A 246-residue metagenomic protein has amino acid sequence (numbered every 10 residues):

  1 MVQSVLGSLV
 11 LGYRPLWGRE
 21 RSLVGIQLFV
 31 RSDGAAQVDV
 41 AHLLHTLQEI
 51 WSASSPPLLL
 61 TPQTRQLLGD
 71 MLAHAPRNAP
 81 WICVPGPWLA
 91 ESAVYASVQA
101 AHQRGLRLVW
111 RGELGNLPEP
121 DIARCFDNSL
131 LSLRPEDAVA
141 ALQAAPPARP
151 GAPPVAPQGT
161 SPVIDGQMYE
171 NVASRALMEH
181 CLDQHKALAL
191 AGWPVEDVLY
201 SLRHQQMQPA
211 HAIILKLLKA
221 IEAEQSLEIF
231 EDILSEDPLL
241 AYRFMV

Functional and structural regions predicted by a protein language model:
M1-W81, G86-A100: Bacterial c-di-GMP phosphodiesterase EAL domain
S32, W88, P135, A173 (+1 more regions): Flexible, active-site-proximal loop/turn residues at the rims of small-molecule/cofactor binding pockets and catalytic
A41-H45, A90-L106, P147-A152, F230-L234: Hydrophobic transmembrane alpha-helix bundles
L59-Q63, P80-A90, G105-G115, D127-A138 (+1 more regions): Catalytic beta/alpha-barrel core
D70-A73, A93-A100, P118-A123, A140-A145 (+1 more regions): A short acidic, amphipathic alpha-helical/loop segment
R77-W81, Q103-L108, A123-L130, G159-V163 (+1 more regions): Glycine-enriched alpha-helix->loop->beta-strand junction motifs that scaffold or abut catalytic
A90-S92, L114-S161: Bacterial c-di-GMP phosphodiesterase catalytic domain signature
P146-V246: Conserved alpha-helical "signature site" that marks functionally important helical segments or helix/loop junctions
